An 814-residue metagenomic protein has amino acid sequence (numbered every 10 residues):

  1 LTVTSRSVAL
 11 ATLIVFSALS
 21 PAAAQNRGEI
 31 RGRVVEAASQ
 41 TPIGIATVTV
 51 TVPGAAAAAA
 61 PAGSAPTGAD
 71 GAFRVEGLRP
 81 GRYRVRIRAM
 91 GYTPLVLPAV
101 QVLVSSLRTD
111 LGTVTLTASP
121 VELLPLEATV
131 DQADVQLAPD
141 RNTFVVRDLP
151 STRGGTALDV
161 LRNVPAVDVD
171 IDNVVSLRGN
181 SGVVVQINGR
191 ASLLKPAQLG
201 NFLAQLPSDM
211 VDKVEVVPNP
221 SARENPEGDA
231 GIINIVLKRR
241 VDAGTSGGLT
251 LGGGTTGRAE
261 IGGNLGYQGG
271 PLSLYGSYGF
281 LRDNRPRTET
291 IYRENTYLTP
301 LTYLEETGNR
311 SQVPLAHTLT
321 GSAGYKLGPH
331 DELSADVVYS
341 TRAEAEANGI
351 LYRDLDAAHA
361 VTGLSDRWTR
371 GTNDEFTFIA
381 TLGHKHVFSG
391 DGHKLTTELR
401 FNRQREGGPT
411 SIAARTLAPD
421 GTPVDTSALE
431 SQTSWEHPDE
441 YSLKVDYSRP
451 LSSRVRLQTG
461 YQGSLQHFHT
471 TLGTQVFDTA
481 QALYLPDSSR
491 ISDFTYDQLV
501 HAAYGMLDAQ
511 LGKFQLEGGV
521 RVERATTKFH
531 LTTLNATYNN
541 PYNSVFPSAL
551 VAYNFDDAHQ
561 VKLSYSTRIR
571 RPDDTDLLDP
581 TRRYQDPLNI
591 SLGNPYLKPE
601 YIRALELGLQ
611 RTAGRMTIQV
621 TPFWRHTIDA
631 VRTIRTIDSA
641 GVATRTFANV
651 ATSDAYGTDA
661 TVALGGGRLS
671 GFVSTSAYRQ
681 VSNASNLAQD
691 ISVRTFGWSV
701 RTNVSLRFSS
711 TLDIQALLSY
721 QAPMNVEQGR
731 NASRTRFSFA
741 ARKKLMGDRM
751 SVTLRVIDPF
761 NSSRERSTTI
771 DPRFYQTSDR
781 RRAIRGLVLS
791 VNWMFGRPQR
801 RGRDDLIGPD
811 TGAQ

Functional and structural regions predicted by a protein language model:
V35-S39, V48-P53, R88-M90, S105-S151 (+4 more regions): Short, acidic, small-residue-rich periplasmic hinge/interaction motif at the N-terminus of Gram-negative outer-membrane
P53-R74: Short, acidic Ser/Thr/Gly-rich low-complexity loop/linker segments typical of extracellular and cell-surface proteins
T113-V114, A157-D159, L199-F202, G228-L249: N-terminal periplasmic accessory domains that precede and gate Gram-negative outer-membrane beta-barrel machines
R190-P218: Short acidic/polar hinge/loop motifs at secondary-structure boundaries that mediate gating or recognition
G253-T288, P300-N348, T372-L382, H386 (+3 more regions): Transmembrane beta-barrel wall of Gram-negative outer-membrane proteins
T307, S431-Q432, E440-K444, L485-F494 (+7 more regions): Outer membrane beta-barrel strand-and-loop segments of large Gram-negative receptors, especially TonB-dependent
T318-R342, R367-H530, V620, D654-S676: Face-selective signature of the C-terminal outer-membrane beta-barrel domain
T526, D557-R603, W624-R645, I757-P772: Surface-exposed extracellular loop regions of Gram-negative outer-membrane beta-barrel proteins, predominantly
